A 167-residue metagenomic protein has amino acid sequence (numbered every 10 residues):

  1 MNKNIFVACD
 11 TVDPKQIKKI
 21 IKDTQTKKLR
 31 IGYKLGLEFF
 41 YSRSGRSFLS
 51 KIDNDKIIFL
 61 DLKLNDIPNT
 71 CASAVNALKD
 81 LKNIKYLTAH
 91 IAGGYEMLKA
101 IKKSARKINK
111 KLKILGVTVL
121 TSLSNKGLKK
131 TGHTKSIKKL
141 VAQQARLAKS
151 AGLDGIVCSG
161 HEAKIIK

Functional and structural regions predicted by a protein language model:
M1-T26: N-terminal glycine-rich anion-binding loop in soluble enzyme alpha/beta folds
N2-K3, T70-K167: Conserved anion-binding
N4, G32, N54-L62, N109-L115: Short beta-strand/loop segments at the ligand-binding rim of alpha/beta enzyme cores
C9-T11, L35-F39, L60-L64, A89-I91 (+2 more regions): A cross-domain feature marking catalytic cores of carbohydrate-active enzymes and several ubiquitous metabolic/repair
V12-K15, E38-S42, L64-N69, Y95 (+1 more regions): Short, small-residue-enriched loops and turns at beta-alpha junctions that line or gate enzyme active sites
K19-K28, R46-D55, N76-L81, K102-N109 (+1 more regions): Acidic (Asp/Glu)-rich catalytic clusters
D23-L35, A148-G152: Catalytic domains of carbohydrate-active enzymes, especially glycoside hydrolases
S47-A72: Short hydrophobic interaction/assembly module
